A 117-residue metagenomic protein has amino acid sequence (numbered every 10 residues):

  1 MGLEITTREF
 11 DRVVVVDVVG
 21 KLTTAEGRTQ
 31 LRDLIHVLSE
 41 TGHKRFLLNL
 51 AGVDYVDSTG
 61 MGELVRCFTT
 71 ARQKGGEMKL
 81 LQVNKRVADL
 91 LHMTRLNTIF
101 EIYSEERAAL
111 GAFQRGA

Functional and structural regions predicted by a protein language model:
M1-D17: Short beta-strand/loop segment at the start of cytosolic alpha/beta domains
M1-E4, G42-F46, E105: Short, charge-rich amphipathic segments
T6-R8, L81, Y103: General small-molecule cofactor/ligand-binding pocket signal
F10, A51, R107: Conserved catalytic submotifs in the C-terminal HATPase_c
V18-G20, E105: Active-site donor-binding loop signature of nucleotide-sugar glycosyltransferases
L22-F100: Amphipathic alpha-helical interaction surfaces in cytosolic regulatory modules
I102-A117: A charged, well-structured terminal subsegment
